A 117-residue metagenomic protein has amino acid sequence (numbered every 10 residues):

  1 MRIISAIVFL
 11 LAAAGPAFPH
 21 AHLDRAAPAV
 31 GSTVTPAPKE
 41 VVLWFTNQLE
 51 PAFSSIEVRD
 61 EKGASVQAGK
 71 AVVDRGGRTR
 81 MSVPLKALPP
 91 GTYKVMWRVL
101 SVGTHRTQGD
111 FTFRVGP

Functional and structural regions predicted by a protein language model:
M1-S5: Positively charged n-region of N-terminal signal peptides that target proteins for export
A14-P16: N-terminal signal peptide c-region/cleavage motif recognized by signal peptidases
F18-A37: N-terminal edge beta-strand
P36, E40-N47, T104-P117: Extended, polar beta-sheet/loop recognition surfaces of beta-rich domains that mediate binding to diverse ligands
V41-V42, N47-G69: Short, surface-exposed alpha-helix to beta-strand junction/turn motifs within ectodomains of secreted and cell-envelope
G76-S82: Aromatic sugar-binding surface patches on proteins that engage polysaccharides or sugar-phosphate polymers
L85-A87: Short, flexible loop/turn segments at beta-strand junctions in immunoglobulin-like and fibronectin type III
P89-R98: A glycine-anchored, Pro-Gly-centered beta-turn/N-cap motif
